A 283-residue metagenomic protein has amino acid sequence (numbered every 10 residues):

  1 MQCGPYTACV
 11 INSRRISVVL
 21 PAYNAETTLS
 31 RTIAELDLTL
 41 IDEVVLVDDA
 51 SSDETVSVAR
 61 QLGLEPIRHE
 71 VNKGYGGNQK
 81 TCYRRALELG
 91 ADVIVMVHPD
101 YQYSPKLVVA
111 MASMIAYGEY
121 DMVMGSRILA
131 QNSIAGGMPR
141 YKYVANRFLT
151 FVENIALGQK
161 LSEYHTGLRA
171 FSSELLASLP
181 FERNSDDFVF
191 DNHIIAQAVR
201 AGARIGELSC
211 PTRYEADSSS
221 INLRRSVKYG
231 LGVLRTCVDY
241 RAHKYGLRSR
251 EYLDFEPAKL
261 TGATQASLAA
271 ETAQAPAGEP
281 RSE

Functional and structural regions predicted by a protein language model:
Q2-N12, G158, E182-E283: Hydrophobic helical membrane-anchoring modules
S17-P21, V45, R68: Short hydrophobic beta-strand elements that form part of the catalytic alpha/beta core underpinning NDP-sugar/donor
Y23-L38: Short, well-formed alpha-helical segments that are part of the catalytic scaffolds of diverse glycosyltransferases
A25-T28, S51, S104: Donor nucleotide-sugar binding loop of glycosyltransferases
D48-V56: A conserved acidic beta->alpha catalytic loop
A50, G74, Q102: A short, conserved beta-strand element in the Rossmann-like catalytic core that flanks the donor/metal-binding loop
V71-E88, P105-F188, E215-R224, K228 (+1 more regions): Acceptor/aglycone-binding surface of glycosyltransferases and processive sugar-polymer synthases
A91-D100: Short beta-strand-to-loop acidic/aromatic patch adjacent to the donor-nucleotide binding site
